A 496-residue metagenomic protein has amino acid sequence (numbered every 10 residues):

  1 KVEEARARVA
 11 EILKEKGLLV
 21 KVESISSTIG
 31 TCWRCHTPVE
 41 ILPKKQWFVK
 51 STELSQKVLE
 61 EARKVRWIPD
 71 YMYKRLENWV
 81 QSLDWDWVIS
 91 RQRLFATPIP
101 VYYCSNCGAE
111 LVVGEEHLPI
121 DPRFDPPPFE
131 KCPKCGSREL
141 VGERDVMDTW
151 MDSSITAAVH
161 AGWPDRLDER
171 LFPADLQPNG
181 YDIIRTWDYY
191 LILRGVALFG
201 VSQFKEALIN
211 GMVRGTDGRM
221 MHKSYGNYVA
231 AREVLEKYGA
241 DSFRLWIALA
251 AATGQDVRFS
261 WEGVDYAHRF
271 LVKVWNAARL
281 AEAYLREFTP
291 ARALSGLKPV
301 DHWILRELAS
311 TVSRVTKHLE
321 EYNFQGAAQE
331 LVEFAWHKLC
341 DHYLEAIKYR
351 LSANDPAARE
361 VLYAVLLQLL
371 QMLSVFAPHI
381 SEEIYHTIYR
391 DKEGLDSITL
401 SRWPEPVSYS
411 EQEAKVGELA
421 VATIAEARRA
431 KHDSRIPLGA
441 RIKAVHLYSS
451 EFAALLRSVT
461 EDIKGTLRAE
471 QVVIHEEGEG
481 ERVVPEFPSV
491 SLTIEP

Functional and structural regions predicted by a protein language model:
K1-Y71, C132, S137, E169 (+4 more regions): NTP/phosphate- and nucleic-acid-binding module
T31-C35, Y181, G211-G215: Short, conserved secondary-structure transition motifs
P43-K44, V159-A161, Y225, R244-A248 (+1 more regions): Short hydrophobic alpha-helical segments that form membrane-spanning helices or hydrophobic packing faces of helical
L83-M151, A197-A240, Q255, S260-P496: Feature 926 captures the class I aminoacyl-tRNA synthetase adenylation module centered on the KMSKS loop
L171-D182: A short glycine/serine-rich beta->alpha loop
Y181-I184, V234-E236, D241-A248: Aromatic-rich carbohydrate-recognition surfaces in CAZymes
Y189-A197: Short Ser/Thr-interspersed hydrophobic loop/turn segments at strand-loop and sheet-helix junctions that line or gate
